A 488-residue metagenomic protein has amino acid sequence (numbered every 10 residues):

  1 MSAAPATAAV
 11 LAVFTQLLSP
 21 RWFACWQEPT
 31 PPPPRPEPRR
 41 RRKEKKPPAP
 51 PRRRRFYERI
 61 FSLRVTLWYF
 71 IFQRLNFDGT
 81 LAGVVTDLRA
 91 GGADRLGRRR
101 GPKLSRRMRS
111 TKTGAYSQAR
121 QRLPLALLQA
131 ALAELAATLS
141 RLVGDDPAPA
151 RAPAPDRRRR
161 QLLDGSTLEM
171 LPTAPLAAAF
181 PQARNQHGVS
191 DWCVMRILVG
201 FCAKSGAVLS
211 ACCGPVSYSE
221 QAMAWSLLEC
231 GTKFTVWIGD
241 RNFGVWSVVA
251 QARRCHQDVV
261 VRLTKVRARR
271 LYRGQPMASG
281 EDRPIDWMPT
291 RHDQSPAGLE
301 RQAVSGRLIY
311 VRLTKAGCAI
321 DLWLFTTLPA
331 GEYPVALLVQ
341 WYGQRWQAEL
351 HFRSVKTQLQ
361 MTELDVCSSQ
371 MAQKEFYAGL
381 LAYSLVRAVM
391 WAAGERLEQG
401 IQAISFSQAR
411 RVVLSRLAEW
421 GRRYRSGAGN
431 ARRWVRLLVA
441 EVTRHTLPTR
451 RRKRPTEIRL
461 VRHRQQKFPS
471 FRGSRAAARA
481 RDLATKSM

Functional and structural regions predicted by a protein language model:
M1-G83, R122-L123, A131, T138-L139 (+4 more regions): Single, function-defining residue in the core of a domain
T80-S105: DNA-recognition alpha helix
D87, A115-Q118, E134: Generic beta-strand or strand-like secondary-structure segments
G97-L123: Major-groove recognition helix of helix-turn-helix-like DNA-binding domains
A126: Short, solvent-exposed alpha-helical "recognition" segments
L142-D145: Phosphate-interacting basic helix/loop segments used at nucleotide- and nucleic-acid interfaces
